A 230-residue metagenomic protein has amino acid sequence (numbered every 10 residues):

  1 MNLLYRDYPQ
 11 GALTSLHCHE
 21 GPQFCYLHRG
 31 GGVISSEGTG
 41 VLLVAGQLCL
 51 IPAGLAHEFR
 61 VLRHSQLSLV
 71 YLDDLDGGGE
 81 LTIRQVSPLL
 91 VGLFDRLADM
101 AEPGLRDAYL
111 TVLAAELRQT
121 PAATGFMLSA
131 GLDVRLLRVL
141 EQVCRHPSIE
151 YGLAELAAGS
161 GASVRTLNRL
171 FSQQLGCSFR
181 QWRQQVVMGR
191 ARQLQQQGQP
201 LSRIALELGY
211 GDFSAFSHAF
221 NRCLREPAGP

Functional and structural regions predicted by a protein language model:
M1-I83: N-terminal regulatory/effector-sensing and dimerization cores that precede helix-turn-helix DNA-binding domains
Y8-G11, T120-L128, N168-L175: Short, Lys/Arg-enriched N-terminal segment that forms or immediately precedes the first helix of a structured domain
G46, L167, F171, A215-F216 (+1 more regions): Short hydrophobic/aromatic patch on the recognition helix
G77-C144: Amphipathic alpha-helical segments enriched in hydrophobic/aromatic residues interleaved with Lys/Arg
L132-S178, Q197-L208: DNA-binding recognition helix and immediately preceding turn/loop of helix-turn-helix/winged-helix domains
S178-R183, L224-A228: Amphipathic alpha-helical segments enriched in hydrophobic/aromatic and basic residues that form the DNA-contacting
R183-R192, P230: Short, basic, alpha-helical segments at the C-terminal edge of helix-turn-helix-like DNA-binding modules
Q195-P230: Sequence-specific DNA-binding recognition helix
